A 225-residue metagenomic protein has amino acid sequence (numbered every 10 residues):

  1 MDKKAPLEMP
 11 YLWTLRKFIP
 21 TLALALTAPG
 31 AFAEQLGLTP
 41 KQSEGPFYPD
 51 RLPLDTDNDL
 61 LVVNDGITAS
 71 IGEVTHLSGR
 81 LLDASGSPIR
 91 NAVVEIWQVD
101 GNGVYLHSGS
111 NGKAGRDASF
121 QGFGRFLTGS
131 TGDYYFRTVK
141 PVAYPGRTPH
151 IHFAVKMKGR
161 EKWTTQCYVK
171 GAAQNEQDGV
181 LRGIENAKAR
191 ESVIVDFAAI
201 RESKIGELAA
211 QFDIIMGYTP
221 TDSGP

Functional and structural regions predicted by a protein language model:
M1-W13, K17-A28: N-terminal secretory signal peptides
P29-A33: Sec/Tat signal peptide C-region and signal peptidase I cleavage site
E34-A199, S203-P225: Beta-strand-dominated extracellular/periplasmic modules and repeats in secreted or surface-exposed proteins
